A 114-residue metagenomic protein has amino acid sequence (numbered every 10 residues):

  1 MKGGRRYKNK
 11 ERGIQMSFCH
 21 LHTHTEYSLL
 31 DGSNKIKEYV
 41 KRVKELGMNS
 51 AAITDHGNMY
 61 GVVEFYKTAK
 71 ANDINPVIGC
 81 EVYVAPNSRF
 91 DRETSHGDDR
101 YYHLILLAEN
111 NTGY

Functional and structural regions predicted by a protein language model:
K2-Y114: Phosphodiester-processing cores and adjacent nucleic acid-binding clamps
